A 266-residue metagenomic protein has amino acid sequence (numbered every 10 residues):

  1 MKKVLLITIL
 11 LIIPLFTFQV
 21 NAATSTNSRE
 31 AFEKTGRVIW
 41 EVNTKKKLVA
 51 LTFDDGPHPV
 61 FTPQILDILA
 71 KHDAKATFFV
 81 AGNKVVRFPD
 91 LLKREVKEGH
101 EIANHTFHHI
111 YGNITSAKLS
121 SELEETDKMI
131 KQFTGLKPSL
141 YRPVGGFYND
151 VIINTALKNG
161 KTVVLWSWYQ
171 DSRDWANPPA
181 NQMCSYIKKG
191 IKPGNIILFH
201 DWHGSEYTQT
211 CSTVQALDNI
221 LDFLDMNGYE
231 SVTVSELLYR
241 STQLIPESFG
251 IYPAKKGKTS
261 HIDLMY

Functional and structural regions predicted by a protein language model:
M1-V4: Positively charged n-region of N-terminal signal peptides that target proteins for export
I7-L15: Bacterial N-terminal signal peptides
F18-S25: Sec-dependent signal peptide cleavage junction
S25-G112, K118, E122-M129, D171 (+1 more regions): Active-site beta->alpha N-cap acidic-glycine motif
F32-T44, H72, Q209-Y266: C-terminal domain-boundary segment and adjacent tail
A50, A103-T106, L165-Y169, I196-W202: Short beta-strands and strand-loop turn motifs
L66-T77, E101, S116-D150, N154-K158 (+3 more regions): CE4/NodB-like, metal-dependent polysaccharide N-deacetylase domain that modifies extracellular/periplasmic N-acetylated
I153-G190, Y229-R240, G257-K258: His/Asp/Glu-enriched short active-site or ligand-binding loop at hydrolase and phosphoryl-transfer sites
